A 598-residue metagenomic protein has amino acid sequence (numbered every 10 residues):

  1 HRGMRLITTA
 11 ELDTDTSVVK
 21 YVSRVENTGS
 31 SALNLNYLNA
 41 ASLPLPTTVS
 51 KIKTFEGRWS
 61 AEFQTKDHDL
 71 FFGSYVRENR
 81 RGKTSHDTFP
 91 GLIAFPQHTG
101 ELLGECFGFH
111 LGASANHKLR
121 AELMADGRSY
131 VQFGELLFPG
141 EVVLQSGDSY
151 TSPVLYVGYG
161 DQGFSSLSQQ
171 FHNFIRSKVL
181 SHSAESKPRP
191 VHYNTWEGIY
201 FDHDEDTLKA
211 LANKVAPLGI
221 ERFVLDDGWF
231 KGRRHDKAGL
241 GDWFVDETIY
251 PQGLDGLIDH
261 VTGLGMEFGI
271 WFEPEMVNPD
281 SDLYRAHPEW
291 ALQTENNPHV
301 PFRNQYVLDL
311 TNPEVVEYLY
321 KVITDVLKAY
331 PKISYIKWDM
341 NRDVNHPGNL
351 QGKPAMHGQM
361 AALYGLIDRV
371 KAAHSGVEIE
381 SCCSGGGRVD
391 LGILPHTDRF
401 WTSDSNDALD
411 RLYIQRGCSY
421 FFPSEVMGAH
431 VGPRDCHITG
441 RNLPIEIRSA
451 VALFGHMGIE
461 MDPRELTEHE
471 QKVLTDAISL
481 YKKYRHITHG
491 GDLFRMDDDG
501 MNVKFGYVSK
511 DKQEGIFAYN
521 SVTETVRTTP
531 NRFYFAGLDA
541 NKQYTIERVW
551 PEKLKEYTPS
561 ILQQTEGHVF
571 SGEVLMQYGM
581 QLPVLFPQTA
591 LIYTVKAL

Functional and structural regions predicted by a protein language model:
H1-E122, F138, Q543-P559: Polysaccharide-binding surfaces and accessory modules of carbohydrate-active proteins
S23, G147, Y193, V261 (+5 more regions): Conserved, mostly hydrophobic/aromatic
D87-F95, E101-L103, D498-A540: Carbohydrate-binding surface patches
V142-D161, Q588-V595: Short Pro-Gly-centered flexible turn/kink motifs
A184-K321, Y330, S334-Y335: Aromatic-lined carbohydrate-binding/catalytic grooves of carbohydrate-active enzymes
Y250-G253, H287, A291-P444, H456 (+2 more regions): Active-site neighborhood of glycoside hydrolase catalytic domains
D309, T523-L598: C-terminal beta-sandwich/jelly-roll accessory domains of carbohydrate-active enzymes
S449-F494: Catalytic cores of secreted or luminal carbohydrate-active enzymes
